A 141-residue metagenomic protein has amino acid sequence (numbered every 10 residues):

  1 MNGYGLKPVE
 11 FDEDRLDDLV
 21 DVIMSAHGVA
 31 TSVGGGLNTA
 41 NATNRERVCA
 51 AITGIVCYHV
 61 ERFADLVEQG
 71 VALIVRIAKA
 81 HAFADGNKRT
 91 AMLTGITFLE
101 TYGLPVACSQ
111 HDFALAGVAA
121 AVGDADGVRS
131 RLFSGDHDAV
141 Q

Functional and structural regions predicted by a protein language model:
M1-Q141: FIC/Doc superfamily catalytic core
